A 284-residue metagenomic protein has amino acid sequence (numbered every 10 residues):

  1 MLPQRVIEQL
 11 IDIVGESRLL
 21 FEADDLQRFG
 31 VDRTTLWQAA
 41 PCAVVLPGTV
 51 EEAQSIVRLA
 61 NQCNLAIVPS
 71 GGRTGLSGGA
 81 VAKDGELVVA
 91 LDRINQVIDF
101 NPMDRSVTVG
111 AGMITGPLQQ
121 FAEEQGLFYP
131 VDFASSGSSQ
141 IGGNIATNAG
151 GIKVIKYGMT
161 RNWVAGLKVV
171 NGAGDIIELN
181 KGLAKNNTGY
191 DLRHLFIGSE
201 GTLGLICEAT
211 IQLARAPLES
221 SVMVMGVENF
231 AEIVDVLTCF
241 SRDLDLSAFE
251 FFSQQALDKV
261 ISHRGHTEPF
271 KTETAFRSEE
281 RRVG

Functional and structural regions predicted by a protein language model:
M1-R58, G75-R105, A134, A256-T267: N-terminal flexible segment immediately upstream of the FAD-binding catalytic core in FAD-dependent oxidoreductases
T35-Q38, F100, A214-L218, F270-T274: Short, flexible turn/loop "capping" segments at secondary-structure junctions
A43, S221, F276-S278: Short beta-strand micro-motifs in enzyme catalytic cores
S70-T74: Glycine-rich beta-strand-to-loop/alpha-helix junction loops that act as flexible
Q96-E250: FAD-binding subdomain of flavoenzyme oxidoreductases
A248-S278: Glycine-/charge-enriched secondary-structure boundary and capping motifs
R281-G284: Conserved small/polar residues in nucleotide/adenosyl-binding loops
